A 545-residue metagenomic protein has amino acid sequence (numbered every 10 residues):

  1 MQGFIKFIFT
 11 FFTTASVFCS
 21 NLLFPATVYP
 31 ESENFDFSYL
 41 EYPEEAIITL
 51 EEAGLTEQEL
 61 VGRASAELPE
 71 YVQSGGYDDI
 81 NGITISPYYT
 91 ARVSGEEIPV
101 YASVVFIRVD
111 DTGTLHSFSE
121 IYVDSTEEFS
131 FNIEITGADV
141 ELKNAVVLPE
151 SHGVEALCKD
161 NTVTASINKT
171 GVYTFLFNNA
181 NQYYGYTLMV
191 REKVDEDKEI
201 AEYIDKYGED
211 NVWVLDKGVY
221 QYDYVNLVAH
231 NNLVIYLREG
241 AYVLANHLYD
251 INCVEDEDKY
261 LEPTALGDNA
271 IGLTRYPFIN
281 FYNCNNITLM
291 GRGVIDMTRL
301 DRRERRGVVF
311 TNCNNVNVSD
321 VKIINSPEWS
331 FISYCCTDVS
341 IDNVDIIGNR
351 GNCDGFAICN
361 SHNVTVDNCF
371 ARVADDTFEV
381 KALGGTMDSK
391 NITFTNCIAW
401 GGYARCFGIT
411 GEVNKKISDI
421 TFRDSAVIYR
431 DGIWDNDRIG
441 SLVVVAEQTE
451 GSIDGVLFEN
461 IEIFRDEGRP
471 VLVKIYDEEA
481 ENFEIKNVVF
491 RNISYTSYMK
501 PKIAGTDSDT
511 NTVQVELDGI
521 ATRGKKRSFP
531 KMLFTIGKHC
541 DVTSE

Functional and structural regions predicted by a protein language model:
T13-N21, I235: Hydrophobic core
F18-E31: Sec-dependent signal peptide cleavage junction
E33-E202: Beta-strand-enriched, solvent-exposed domains that form extended recognition/catalytic surfaces
A165-I167, Y220-V234, L244-T288, T298-N315 (+6 more regions): Extracellular beta-strand-rich solenoid/capping regions of secreted or surface-exposed proteins that bind or remodel
E192-V234, L244: Acidic Gly/Asp/Thr-rich repetitive segments characteristic of extracellular carbohydrate-active and adhesion proteins
D223-N226, A245-L248, T298-R306, P327-S333 (+8 more regions): Short glycine/acidic-rich loop motifs that flank beta-strands on beta-rich extracellular proteins
N232-V234, E239, N285-D296, N314-N325 (+9 more regions): Right-handed parallel beta-helix
V413, G432-E545: Extracellular beta-rich repeat passengers
